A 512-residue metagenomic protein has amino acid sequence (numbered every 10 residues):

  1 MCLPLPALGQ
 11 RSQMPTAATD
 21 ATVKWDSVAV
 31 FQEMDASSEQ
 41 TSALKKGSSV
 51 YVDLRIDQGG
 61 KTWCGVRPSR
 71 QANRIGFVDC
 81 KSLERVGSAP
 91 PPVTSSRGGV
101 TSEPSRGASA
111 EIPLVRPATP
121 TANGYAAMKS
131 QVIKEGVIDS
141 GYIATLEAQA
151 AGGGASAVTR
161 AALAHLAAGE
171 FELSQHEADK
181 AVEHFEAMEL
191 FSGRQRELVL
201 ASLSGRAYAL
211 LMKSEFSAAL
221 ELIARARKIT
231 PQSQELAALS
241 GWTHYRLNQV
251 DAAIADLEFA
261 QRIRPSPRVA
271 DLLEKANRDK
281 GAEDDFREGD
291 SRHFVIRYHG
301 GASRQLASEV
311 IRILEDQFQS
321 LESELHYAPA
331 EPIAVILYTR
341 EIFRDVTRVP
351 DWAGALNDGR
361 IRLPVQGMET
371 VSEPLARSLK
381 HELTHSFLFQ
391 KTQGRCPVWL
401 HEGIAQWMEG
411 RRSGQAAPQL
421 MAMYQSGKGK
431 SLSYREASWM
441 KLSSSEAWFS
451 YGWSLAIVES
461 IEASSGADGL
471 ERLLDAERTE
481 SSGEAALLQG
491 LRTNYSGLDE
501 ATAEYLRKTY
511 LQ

Functional and structural regions predicted by a protein language model:
R11-W25, R67-G124: Boundary regions of SH3-family modules and the immediately adjacent low-complexity/disordered segments in eukaryotic
T41-D79: SH3/SH3-like beta-barrel superfamily modules
S156, L163, R194-A201, E235 (+1 more regions): Start-of-helix register in tetratricopeptide repeats
D285-P397, M408-Q415, M423-G429, S438-S444 (+2 more regions): Juxtacatalytic substrate-recognition/specificity segment
Y434-Q512: Pan-zinc metallopeptidase signature
